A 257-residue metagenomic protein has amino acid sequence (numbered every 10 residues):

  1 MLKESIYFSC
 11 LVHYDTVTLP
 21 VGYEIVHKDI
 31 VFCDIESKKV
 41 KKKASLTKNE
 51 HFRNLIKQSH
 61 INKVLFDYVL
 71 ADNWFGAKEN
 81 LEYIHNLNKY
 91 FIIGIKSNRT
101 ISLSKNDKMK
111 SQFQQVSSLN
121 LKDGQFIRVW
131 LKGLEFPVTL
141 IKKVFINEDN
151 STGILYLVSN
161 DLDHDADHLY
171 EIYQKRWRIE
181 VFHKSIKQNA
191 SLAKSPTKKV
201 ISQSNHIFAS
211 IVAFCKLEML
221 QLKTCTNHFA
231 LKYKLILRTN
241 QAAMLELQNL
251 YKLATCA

Functional and structural regions predicted by a protein language model:
M1-V21, V26-H27: Active-site-proximal, Lys/Arg-enriched surface segment that forms a nucleic-acid-binding/basic interface patch
V17-A257: Single, function-defining residue in the core of a domain
